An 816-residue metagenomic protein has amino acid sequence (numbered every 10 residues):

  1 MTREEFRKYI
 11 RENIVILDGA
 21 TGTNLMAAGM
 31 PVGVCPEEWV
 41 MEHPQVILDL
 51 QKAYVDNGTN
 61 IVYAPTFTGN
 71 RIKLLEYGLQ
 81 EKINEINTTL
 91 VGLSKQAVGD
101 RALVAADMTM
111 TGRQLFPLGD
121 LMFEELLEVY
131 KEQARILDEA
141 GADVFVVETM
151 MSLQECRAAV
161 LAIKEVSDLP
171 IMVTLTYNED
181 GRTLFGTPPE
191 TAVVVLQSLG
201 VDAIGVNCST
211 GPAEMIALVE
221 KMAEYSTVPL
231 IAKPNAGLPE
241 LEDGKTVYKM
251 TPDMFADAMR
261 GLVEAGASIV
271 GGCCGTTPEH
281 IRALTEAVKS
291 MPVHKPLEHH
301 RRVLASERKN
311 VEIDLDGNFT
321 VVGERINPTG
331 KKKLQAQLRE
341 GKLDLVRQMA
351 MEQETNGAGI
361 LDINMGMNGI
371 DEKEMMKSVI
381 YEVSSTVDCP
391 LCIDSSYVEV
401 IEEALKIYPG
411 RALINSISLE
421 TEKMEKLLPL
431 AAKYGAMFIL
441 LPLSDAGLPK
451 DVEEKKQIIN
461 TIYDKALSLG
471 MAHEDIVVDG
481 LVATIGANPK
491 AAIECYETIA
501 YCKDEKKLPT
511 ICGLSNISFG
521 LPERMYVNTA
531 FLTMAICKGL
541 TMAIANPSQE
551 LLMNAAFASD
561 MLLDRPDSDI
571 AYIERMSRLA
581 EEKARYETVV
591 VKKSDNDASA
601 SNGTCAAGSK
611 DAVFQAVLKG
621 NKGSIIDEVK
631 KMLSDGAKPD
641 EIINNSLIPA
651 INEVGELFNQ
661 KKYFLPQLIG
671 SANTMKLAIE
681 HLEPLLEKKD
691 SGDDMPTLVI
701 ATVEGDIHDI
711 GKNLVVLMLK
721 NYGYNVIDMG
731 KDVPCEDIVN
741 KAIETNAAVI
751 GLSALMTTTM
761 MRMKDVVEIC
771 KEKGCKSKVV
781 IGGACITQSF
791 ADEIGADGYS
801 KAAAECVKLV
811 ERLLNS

Functional and structural regions predicted by a protein language model:
M1-D479, A483-S816: Domain-level signal for soluble alpha/beta catalytic cores
